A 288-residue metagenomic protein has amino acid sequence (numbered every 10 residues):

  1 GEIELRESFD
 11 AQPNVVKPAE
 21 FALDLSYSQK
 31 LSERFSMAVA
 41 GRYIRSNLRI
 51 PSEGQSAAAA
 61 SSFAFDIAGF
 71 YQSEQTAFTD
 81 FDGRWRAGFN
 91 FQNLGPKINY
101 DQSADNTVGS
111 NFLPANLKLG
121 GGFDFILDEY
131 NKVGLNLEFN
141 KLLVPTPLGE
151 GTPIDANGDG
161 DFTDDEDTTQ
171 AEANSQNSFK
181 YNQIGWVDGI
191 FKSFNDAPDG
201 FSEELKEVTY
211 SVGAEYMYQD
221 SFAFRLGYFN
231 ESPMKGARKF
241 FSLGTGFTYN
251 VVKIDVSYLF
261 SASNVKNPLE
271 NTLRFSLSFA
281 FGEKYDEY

Functional and structural regions predicted by a protein language model:
G1-Y288: Subset of outer-membrane beta-barrel
